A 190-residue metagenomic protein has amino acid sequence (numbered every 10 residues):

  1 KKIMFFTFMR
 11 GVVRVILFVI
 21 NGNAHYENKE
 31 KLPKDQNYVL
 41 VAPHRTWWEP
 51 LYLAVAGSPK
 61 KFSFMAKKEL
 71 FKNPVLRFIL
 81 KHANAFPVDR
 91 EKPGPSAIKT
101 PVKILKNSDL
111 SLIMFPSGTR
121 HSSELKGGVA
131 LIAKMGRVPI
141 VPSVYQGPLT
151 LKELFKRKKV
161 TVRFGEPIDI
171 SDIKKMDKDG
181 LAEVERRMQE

Functional and structural regions predicted by a protein language model:
K1-E27, P74-A83: A transmembrane-helix-recognition feature enriched in membrane-embedded lipid enzymes and envelope glyco-/phospholipid
F5-F6, K34-K92: Catalytic core of membrane glycerolipid acyltransferases/transacylases, capturing the structured, soluble-facing
V13-R14, H82-V88, L112-S117: Short, basic, glycine/proline-bearing loop/turn elements
L17, G57, I79-L80, L105 (+1 more regions): A generic structural signal for well-ordered alpha-helical segments
N23-H25, R90-K99: Glycine-rich, highly charged phosphate/nucleotide-binding loops
K29-P33: Glycine-rich helix-loop-beta junction characteristic of Rossmann-like nucleotide cofactor-binding loops
S96-E190: Non-catalytic C-terminal accessory region of glycerolipid acyltransferases and related lyso-lipid remodeling enzymes
